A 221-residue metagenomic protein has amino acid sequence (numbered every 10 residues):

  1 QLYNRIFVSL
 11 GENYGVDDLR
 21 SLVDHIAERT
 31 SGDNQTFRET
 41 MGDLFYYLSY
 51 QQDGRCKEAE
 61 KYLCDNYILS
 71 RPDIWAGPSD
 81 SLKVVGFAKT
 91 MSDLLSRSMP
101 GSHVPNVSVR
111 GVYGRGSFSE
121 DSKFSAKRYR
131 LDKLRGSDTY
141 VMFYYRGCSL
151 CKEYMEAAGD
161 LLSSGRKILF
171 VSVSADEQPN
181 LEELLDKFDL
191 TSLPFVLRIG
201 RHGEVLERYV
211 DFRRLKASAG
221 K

Functional and structural regions predicted by a protein language model:
Q1-E120: Oxidative protein folding and maturation machinery
Y46, R146-G147, H202: Residue-level signal for short, function-critical loop segments
R115-G159, L169-V171: Short active-site neighborhood of thiol/selenol oxidoreductases, capturing the structured segment around
R135-D138, G165, L193-P194: Active-site lining segments that contact anionic ligands and/or coordinate catalytic metals
S149-L150, E177-P179, V205-L206, L215-K216: Flexible loop/turn segments at secondary-structure boundaries
R166-E183: Thiol-based oxidoreductase modules, predominantly thioredoxin-like and allied folds used for disulfide exchange
K187-L190: Short loop/turn motifs at secondary-structure junctions and domain boundaries
L193-K221: Non-catalytic, surface beta->alpha helical segment in thiol-disulfide oxidoreductase systems
